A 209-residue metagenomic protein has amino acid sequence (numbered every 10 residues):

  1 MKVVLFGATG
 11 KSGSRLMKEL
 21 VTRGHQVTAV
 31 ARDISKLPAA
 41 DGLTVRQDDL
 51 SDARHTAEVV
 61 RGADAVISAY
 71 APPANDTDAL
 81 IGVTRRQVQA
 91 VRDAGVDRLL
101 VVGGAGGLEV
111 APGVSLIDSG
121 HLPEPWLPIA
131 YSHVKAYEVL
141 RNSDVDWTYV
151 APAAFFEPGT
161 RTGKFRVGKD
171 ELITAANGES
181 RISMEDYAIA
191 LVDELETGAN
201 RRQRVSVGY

Functional and structural regions predicted by a protein language model:
V3-R23: N-terminal Rossmann NAD(P)H-binding glycine-rich loop of SDR-like oxidoreductase domains
V30-S35, D49-L50: N-terminal Rossmann-fold cofactor-binding loop
T44-D64: Conserved Rossmann-fold cofactor-binding substructure of NAD(P)-dependent oxidoreductases
V66-S68, P72-V102, Y131-K135: NAD(P)-cofactor binding segment of oxidoreductase domains
L116-S143, I173-T174: Catalytic helix-loop patch of NAD(P)-dependent Rossmann-fold dehydrogenases
S132, S180-V192, Q203: Substrate-positioning beta->alpha
E138-P158: Conserved beta-loop-beta element that borders a ligand/cofactor-binding pocket
S143, E157-K164, E194-Q203: Glycine/proline-rich active-site loop of Rossmann-fold NAD(P)-dependent oxidoreductases
